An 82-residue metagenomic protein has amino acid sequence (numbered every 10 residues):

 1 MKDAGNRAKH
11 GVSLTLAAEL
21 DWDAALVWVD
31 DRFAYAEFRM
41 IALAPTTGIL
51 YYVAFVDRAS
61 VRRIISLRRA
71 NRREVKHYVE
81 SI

Functional and structural regions predicted by a protein language model:
M1-I82: Ribonuclease/tRNase effector modules and their secretory precursors
